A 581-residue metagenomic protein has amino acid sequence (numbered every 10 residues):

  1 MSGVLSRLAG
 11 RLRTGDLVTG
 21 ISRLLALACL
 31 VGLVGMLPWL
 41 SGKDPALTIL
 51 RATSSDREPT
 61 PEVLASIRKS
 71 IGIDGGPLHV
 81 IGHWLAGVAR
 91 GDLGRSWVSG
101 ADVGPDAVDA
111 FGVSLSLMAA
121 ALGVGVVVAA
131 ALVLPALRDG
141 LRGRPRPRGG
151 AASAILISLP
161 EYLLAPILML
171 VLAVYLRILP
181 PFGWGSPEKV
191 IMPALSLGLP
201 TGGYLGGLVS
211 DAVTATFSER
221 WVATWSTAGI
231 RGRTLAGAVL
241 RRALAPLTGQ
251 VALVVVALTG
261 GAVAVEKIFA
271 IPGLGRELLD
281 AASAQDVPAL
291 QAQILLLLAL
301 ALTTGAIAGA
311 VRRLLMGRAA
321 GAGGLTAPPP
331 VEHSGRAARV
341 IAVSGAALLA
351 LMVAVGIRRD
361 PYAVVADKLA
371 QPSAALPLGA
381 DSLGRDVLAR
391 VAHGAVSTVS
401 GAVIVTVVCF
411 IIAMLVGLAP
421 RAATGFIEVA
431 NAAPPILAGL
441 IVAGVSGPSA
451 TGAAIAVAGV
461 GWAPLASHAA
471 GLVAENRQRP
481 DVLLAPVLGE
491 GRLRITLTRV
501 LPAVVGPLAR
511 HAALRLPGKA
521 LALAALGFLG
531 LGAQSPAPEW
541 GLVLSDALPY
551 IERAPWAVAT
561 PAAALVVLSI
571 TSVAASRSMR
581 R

Functional and structural regions predicted by a protein language model:
G15, T19-A28, G32, G104-P135 (+5 more regions): Transmembrane alpha-helix signature in integral membrane proteins
I21-L33, R233-V265, V399-F410, L493-A525 (+1 more regions): Transmembrane alpha-helices
L27-G76, I178-K189, A354-S382, Q534: Hydrophobic alpha-helical transmembrane segments of membrane transport/permease proteins and related membrane-embedded
G35, W97-A101, L117-A154, P166 (+5 more regions): Transmembrane-helix boundary motif in ABC transporter permease subunits
I73-V126, D381-S382, D386: An internal, D/E-rich "acidic patch" concept
P147-G203, P377, F426-S467, G471-E475: Generic hydrophobic transmembrane alpha-helix motif, especially the helices
S186-S226, P448-T498, P507-L516: Membrane-cytosol interface at the C-terminal ends of specific transmembrane alpha-helices in multi-pass membrane
Q291-H333, V460, G471, G506 (+1 more regions): C-terminal transmembrane helix and the adjacent membrane-cytosol boundary/short C-terminal tail of inner/organellar
